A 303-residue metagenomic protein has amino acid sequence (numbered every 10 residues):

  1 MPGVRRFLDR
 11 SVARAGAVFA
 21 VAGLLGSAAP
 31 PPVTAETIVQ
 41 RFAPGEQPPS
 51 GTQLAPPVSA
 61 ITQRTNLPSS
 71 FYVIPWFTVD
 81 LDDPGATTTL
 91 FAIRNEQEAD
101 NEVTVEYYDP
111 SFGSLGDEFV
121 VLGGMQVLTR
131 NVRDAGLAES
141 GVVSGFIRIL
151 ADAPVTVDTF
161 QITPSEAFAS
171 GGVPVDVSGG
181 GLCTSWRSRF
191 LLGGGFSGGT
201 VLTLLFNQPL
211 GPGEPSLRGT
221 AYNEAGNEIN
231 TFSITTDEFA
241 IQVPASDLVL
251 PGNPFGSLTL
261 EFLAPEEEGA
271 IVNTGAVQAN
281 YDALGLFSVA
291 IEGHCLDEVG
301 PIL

Functional and structural regions predicted by a protein language model:
M1-R10: N-terminal secretory signal peptides that target proteins for export/translocation
G16-S27: Bacterial N-terminal signal peptides
A22, P32-V33: Cleavable N-terminal signal peptides
V33-L303: Gly/Pro-rich, tryptophan- and cysteine-flecked surface segments typical of secreted/extracellular proteins
